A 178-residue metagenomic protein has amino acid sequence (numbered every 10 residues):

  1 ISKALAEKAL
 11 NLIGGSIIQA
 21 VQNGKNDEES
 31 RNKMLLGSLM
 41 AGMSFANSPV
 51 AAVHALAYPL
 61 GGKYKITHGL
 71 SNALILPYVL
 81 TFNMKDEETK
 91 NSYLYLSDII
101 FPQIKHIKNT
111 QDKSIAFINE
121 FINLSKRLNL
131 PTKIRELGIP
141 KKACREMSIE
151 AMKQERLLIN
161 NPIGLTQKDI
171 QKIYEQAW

Functional and structural regions predicted by a protein language model:
I1, L5, E29, L76 (+3 more regions): A structural signal for alpha-helical segments
I1-S48, P162, K168: Carboxylate- and glycine-rich phosphate/diphosphate-binding segment that chelates Mg2+/Mn2+
E7-I18, L35-L39, V53, A57 (+7 more regions): Predominant activation on well-ordered alpha-helical scaffold segments within soluble catalytic domains
S16, A20, Q103, L128 (+1 more regions): A short secondary-structure junction motif
Q22, S44-V50, H106, R127-L130 (+2 more regions): Intrinsically disordered or highly flexible coil/loop and linker segments, enriched in small and charged/polar residues
L39-N72, E155-L157: Glycine-rich phosphate/pyrophosphate-binding beta-alpha loops
K63-A143: Gly/Pro-rich interdomain helix-loop hinge
P140-W178: Short, amphipathic C-terminal "tail helix"
